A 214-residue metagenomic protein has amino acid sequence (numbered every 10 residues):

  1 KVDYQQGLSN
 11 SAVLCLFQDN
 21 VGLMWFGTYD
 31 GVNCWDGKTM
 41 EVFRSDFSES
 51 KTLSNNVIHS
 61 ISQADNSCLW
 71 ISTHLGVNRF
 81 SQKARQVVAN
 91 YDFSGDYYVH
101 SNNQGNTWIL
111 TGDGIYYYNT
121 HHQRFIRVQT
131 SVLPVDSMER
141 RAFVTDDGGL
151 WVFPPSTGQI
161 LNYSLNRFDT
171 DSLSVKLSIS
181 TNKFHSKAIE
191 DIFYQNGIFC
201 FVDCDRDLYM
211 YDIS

Functional and structural regions predicted by a protein language model:
K1-S214: Carboxylate-rich, polar loop motifs that coordinate divalent cations or form catalytic acidic clusters
